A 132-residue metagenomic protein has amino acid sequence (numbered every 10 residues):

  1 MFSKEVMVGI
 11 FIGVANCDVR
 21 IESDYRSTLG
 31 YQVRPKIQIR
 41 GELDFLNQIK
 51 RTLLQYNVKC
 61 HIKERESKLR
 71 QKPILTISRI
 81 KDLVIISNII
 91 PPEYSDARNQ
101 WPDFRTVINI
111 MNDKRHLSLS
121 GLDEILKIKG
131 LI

Functional and structural regions predicted by a protein language model:
M1-I132: Internal intein/HINT superfamily modules and their associated LAGLIDADG
